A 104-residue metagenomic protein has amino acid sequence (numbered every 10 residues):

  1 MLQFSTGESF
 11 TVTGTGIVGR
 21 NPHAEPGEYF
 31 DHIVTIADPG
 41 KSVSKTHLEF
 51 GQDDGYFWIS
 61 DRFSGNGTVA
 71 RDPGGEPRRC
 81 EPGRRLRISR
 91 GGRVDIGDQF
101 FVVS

Functional and structural regions predicted by a protein language model:
M1-K41, F100-V103: Intrinsically disordered, low-complexity acidic Ser/Thr-rich regulatory segments
M1-Q3, G67-A70: Short polybasic amphipathic segments
T15, S64, R85: ATP/adenylate-binding site constellation spanning eukaryotic-like Ser/Thr protein kinases, ABC-transporter
V18, Q52, R71-S104: C-terminal boundary/linker segments immediately following FHA domains
V18, T46-F50, F57-S60, N66-V69 (+1 more regions): Short hydrophobic/aromatic patches on the structural cores and recognition surfaces of FHA
